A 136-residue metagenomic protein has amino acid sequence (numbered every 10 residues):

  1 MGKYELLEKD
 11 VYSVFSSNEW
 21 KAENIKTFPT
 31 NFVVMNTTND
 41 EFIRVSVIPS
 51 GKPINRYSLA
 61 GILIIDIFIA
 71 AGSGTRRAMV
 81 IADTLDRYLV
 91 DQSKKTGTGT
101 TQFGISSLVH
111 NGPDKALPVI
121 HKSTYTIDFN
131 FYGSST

Functional and structural regions predicted by a protein language model:
M1-N55, R87-Y88, Q92-T100, T136: Small/polar-rich, solvent-exposed N-terminal microdomains that initiate assembly or binding
K3, R77, V119: Conserved acidic
W20-K26, D86-G133: Acidic-leaning, charged glycine-interspersed low-complexity segments
G51, A71-S73, G133-S135: Residues that cap or initiate secondary-structure elements
K52-S58, K115-I120: Short, solvent-exposed beta-strand/turn "edge" segments of beta-rich domains on protein surfaces
Y57-A71, H121-F131: Oligomerization/assembly interface segments of phage tail-like spikes and tubes
A70-D91: Mid-chain, well-packed structural core segment of small domains
